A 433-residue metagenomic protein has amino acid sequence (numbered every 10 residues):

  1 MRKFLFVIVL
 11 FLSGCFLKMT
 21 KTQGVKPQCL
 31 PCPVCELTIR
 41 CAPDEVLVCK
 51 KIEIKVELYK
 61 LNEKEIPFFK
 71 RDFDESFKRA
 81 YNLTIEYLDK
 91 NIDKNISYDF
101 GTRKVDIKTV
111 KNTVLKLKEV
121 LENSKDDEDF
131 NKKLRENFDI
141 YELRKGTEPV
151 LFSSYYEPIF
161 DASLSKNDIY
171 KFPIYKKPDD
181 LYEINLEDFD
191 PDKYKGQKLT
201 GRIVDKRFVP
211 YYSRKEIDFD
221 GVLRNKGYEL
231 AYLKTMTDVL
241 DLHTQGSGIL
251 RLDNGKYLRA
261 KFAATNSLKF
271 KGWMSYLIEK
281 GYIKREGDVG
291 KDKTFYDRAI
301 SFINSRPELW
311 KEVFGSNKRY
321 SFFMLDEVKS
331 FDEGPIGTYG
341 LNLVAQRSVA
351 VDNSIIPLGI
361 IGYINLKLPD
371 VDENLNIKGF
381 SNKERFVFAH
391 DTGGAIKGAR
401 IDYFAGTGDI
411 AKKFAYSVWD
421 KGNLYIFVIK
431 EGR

Functional and structural regions predicted by a protein language model:
F4-L12: Sec-dependent N-terminal signal peptides
S13, P27-P33, I39, E45-L47: Extracellular secreted precursors and ectodomains with disulfide-bonded cysteine-rich loops/domains
F16-K18: Bacterial signal peptide processing site
K21-Q23: Extended alpha-helical segments
L47, S153-E157, S247-I249, Y257-K261 (+5 more regions): Ordered hydrophobic segments in well-structured contexts
I52-E327, L341: Secretory/export targeting leaders with adjacent low-complexity proregions
F331-R433: C-terminal soluble interaction/assembly domains
